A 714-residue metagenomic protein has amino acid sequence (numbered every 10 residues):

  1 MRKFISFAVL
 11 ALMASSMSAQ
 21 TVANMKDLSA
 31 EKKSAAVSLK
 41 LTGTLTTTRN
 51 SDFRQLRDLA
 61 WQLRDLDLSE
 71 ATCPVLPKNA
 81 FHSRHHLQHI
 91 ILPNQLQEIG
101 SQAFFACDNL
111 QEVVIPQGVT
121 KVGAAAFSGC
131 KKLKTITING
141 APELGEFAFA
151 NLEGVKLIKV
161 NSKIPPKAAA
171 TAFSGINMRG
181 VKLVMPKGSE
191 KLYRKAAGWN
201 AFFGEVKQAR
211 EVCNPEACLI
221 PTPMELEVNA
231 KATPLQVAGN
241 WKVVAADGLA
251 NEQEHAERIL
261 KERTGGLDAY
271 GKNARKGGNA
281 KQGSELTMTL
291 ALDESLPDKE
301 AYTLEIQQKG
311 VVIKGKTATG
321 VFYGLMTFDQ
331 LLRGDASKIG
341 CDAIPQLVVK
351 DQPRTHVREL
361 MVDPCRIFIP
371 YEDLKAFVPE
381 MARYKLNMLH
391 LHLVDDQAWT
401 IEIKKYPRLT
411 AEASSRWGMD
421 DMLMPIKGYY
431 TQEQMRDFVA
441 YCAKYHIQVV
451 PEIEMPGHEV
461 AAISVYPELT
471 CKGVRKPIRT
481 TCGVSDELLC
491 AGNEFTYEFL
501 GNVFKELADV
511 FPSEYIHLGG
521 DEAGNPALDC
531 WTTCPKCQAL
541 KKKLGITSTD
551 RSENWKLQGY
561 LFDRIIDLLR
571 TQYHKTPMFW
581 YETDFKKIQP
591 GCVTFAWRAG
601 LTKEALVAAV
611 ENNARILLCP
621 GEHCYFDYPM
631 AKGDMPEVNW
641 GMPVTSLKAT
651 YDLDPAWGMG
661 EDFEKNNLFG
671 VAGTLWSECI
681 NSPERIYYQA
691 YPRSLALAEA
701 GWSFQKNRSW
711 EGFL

Functional and structural regions predicted by a protein language model:
M1-Q20, V212-C213: Bacterial Sec-dependent N-terminal signal peptides
V37-L45, Q62-V75, H85-E98, C107-K121 (+4 more regions): Structural signature of tandem-repeat unit edges
N79-A80, G100-A103, G123-S128, E146-A148 (+1 more regions): Consensus positions within tandem repeat domains that build extended binding/scaffold surfaces
R210-H356, T571, P577-Y581, L714: Acidic, contiguous N-terminal accessory segments
V243, T317, L360, M381 (+5 more regions): Conserved, mostly hydrophobic/aromatic
S295-Y515, W531, R564, A672-W676: Feature activates predominantly on carbohydrate-active enzymes
P467, R479-C592, A599-T602, L606-V607: Active-site neighborhood of glycoside hydrolase catalytic domains
P577-T583, K587-L714: Flexible, acidic glycine-rich loops studded with aromatic residues
